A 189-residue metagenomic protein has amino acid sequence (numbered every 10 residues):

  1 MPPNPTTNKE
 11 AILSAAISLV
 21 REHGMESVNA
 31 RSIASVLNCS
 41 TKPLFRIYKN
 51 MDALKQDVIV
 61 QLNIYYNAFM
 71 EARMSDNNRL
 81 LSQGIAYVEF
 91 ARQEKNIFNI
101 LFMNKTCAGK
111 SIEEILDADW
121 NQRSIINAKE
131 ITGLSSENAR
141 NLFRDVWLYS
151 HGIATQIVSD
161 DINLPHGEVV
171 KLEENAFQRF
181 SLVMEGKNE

Functional and structural regions predicted by a protein language model:
M1-H23, S27, S32, A53-Q56: Basic, helix-initiating cap at the start of DNA-binding domains
L37-Y48: Short hydrophobic/aromatic patch on the recognition helix
K49-N50, V60: Residue-level detection of the helix-turn-helix DNA-binding "recognition helix"
Q56-Q83, L116-I131: Amphipathic alpha-helical linker/stalk segments
D57, M70-N96, S136, L142-V146: Hydrophobic alpha-helical connector segments
E89, Q93-E130, S159, H166-G167: Short secondary-structure transition hinges
I97-I100, L148-H166, R179-E189: Amphipathic C-terminal alpha-helical segment
A108-L134, R140-D145, K171-E185: Amphipathic alpha-helical packing segments from all-alpha helical-bundle domains
